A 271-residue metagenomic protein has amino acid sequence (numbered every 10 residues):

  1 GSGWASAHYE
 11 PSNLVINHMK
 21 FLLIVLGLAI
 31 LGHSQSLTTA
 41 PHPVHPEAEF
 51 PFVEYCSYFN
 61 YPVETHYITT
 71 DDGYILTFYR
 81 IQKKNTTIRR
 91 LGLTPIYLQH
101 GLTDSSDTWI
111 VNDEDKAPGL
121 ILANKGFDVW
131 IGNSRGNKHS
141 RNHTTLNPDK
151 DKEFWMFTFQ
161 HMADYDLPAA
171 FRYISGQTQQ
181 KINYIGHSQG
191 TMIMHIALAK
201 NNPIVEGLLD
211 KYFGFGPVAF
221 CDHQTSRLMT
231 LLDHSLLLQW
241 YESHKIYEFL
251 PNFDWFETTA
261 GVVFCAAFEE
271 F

Functional and structural regions predicted by a protein language model:
E10-L26: Classical eukaryotic N-terminal signal peptides for Sec-dependent ER targeting/secretion, especially the positively
A29-L37, G176-Q180, M192-F271: Alpha/beta-hydrolase-fold enzymes
F52-K83: N-terminal cap/lid segment of alpha/beta-hydrolase-fold proteins
K83-H139, H143: Short, surface-exposed "cap/lid" segments of acyl-processing enzymes
N147-K150, T230-L231: Short, hinge-like loop/turn segments at secondary-structure boundaries
F154-S175: Alpha/beta-hydrolase active-site loop
G186, G190: Gly/Ala-rich beta-loop-alpha elbow adjacent to hydrolase catalytic centers
